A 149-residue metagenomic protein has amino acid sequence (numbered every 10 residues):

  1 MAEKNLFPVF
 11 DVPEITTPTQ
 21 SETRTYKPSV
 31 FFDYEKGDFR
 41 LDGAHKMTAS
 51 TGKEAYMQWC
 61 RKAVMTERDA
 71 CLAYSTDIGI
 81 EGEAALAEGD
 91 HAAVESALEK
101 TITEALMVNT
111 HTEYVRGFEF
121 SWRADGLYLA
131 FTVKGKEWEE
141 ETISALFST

Functional and structural regions predicted by a protein language model:
M1-A97, R116, S121-T149: Immediate N-terminus of the mature polypeptide
I102-E119: Short acidic amphipathic segments
